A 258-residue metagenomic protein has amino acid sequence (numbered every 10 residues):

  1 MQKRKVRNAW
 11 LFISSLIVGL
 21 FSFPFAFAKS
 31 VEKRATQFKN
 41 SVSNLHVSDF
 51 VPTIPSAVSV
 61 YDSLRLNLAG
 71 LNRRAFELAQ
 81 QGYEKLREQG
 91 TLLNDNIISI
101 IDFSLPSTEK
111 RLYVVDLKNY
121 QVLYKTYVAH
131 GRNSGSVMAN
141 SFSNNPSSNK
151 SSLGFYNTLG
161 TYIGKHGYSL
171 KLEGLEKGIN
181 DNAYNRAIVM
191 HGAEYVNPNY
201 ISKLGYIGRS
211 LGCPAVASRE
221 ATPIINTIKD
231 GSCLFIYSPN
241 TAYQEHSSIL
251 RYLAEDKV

Functional and structural regions predicted by a protein language model:
M1-Q37: Bacterial Sec-dependent N-terminal signal peptides
V31-L211, R219-S232, T241-V258: Cell wall/extracellular polymer interaction/catalysis modules
S238: Active-site proximal loops enriched in glycine and acidic residues that flank catalytic Cys/His/Asp and coordinate
